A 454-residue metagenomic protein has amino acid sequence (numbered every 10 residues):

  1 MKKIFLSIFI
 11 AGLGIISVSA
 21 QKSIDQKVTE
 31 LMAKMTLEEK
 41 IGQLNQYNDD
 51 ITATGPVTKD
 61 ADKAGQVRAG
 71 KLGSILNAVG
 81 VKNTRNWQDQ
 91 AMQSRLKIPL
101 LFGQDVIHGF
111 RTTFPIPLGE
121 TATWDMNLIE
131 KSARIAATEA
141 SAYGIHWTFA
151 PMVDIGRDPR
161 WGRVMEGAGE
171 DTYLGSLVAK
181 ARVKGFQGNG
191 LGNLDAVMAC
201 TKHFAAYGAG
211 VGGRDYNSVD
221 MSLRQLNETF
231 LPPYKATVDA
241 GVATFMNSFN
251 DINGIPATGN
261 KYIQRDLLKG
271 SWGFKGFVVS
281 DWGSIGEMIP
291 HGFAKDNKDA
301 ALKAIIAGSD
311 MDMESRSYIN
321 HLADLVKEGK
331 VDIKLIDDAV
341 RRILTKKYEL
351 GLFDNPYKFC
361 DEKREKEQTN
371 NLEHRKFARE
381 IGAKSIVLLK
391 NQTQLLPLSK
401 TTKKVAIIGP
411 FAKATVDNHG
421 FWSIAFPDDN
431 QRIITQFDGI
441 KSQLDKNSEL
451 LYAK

Functional and structural regions predicted by a protein language model:
M1-S23: Bacterial Sec-dependent N-terminal signal peptides
A20-K454: Glycoside hydrolase catalytic-domain context in secreted enzymes
